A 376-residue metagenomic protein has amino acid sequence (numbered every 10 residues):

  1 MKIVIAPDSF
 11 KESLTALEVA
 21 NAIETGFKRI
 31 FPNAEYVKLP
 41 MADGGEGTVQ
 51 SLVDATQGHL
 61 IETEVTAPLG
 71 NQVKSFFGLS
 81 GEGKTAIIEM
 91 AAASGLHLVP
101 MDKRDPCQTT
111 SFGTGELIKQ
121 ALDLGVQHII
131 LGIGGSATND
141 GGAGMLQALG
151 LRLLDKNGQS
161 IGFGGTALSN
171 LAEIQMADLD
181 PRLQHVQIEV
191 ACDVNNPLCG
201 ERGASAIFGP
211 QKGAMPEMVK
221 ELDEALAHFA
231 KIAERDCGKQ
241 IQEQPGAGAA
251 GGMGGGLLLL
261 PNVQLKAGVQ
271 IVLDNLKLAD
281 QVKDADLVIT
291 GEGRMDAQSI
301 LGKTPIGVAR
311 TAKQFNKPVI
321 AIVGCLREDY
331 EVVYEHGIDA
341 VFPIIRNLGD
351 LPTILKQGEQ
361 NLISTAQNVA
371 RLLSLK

Functional and structural regions predicted by a protein language model:
K2-I133, A137-K376: N-terminal loops that bind phosphate or other acidic moieties and the adjacent beta-alpha structural core
